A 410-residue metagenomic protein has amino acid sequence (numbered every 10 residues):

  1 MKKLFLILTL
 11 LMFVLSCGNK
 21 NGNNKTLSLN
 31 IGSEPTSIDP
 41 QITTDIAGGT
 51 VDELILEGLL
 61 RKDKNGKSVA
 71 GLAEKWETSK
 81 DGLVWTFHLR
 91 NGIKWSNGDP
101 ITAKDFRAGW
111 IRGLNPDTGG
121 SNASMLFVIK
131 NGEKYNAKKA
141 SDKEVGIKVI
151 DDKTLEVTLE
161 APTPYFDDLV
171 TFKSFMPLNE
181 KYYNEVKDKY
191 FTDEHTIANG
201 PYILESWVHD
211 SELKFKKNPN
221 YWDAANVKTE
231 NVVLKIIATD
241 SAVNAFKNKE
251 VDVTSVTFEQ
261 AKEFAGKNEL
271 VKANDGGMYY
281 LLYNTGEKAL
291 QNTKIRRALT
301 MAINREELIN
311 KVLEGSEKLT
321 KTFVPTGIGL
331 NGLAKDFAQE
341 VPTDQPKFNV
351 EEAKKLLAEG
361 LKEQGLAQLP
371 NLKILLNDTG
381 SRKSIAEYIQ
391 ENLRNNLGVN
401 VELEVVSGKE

Functional and structural regions predicted by a protein language model:
N30-K80, I111, I197: N-terminal lobe/hinge region of extracytoplasmic solute-binding protein
E74-N122, E156, A289: Aromatic- and charge-enriched surface segment that lines or borders ligand/interaction sites
H88, R107, S121-E180: Surface-exposed binding/hinge segments that line and control ligand-binding clefts or catalytic entry sites
T102-G109, D152-T158, G200-P201, T229-N231 (+3 more regions): Alpha-helical secondary-structure segments
K153, L159-N231, D240: Gly/Pro-rich hinge or "lid" segments in bacterial periplasmic/extracellular proteins
E205-K216, V233-E287, A298, N310-K311 (+1 more regions): Extracellular/periplasmic solute-recognition and catalytic clefts
H209, K354, A358-E410: Ligand/substrate-recognition segments at binding pockets and active sites
L319-G360, T379-K383: Structural transition elements
